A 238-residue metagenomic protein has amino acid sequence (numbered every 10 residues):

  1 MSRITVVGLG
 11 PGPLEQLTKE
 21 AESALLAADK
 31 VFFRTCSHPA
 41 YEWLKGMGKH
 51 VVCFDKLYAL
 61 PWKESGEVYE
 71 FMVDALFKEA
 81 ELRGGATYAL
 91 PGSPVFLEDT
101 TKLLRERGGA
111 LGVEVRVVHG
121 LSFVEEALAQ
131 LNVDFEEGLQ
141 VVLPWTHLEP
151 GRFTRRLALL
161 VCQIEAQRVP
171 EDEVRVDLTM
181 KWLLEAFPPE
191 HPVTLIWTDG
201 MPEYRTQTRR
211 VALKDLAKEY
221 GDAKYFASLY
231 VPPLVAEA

Functional and structural regions predicted by a protein language model:
M1-E15, K19-V118, A227-S228: Class I S-adenosyl-L-methionine
R3-V7, K30, E81, E114-A238: Beta-strand/loop-alpha-helix module characteristic of Rossmann-like adenine-cofactor folds
